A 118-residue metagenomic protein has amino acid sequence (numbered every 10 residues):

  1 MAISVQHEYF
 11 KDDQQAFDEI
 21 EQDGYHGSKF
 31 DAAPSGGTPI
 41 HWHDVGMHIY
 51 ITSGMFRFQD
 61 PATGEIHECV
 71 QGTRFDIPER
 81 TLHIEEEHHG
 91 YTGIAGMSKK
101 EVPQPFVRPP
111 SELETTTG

Functional and structural regions predicted by a protein language model:
M1-A32, P39-I40, L113-G118: A short, N-terminal "cap"/entry segment at the start of jelly-roll beta-barrel domains of the cupin/DSBH fold
H7, P39-I40, R57-Q59, E68-V70 (+1 more regions): Generic alpha-helical hydrophobic packing signal
F17-E19, G37-H43, Q59-D60, H67-E68 (+1 more regions): Short histidine-centered beta-strand/loop micro-motifs that create catalytic or ligand/metal-coordination sites
A32-A33, I77: Short gly/ser/thr-rich secondary-structure transition/capping motifs
W42-F58: Short, conserved beta-strand element in jelly-roll/cupin
P61-R80: Short acidic-glycine-tyrosine-enriched beta hairpin
E79-P105: Ligand-binding loop in jelly-roll beta-barrel domains
K100-G118: Short peripheral tails and domain-boundary helices/loops at the edges of structured domains
